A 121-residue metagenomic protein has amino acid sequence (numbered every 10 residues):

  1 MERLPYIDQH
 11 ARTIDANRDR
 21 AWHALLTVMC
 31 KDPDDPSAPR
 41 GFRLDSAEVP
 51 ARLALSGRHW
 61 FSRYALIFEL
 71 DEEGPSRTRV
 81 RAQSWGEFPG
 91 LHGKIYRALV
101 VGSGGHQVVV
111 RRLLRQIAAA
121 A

Functional and structural regions predicted by a protein language model:
M1-A38: Hydrophobic ligand-binding cavity/cleft-lining segments
I7-Q9, P39-R40, S62-I67: Short, surface-exposed coil-to-beta transition loops
D15-D19, S46-P50, E69-R79, A119: A short, structured loop/turn motif at beta-sheet edges
A21-L25, A82, I117: Hydrophobic pocket/interface hotspot
M29, V110, L114, A118-A121: Short amphipathic alpha-helical signal-transduction/dimerization elements
G41-S46, G86: Membrane-proximal intrinsically disordered regions of secretory-pathway and membrane-system proteins
L53-H59: Short beta-strand segments that buttress and anchor functional surface loops
W60-R111: Beta-strand/loop substructures that line and gate deep hydrophobic ligand-binding cavities in soluble
